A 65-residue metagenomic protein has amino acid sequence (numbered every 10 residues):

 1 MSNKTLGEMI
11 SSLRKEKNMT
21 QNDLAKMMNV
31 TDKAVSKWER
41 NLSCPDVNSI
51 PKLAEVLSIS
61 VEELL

Functional and structural regions predicted by a protein language model:
M1-E16: A short, Lys/Arg-rich alpha-helix, primarily the initiator
K4, M19, I59: Short beta-to-alpha loop/turn elements within the nucleotide-binding domains of ABC transporters
M9, M27, S49: Residues within the DNA-recognition helix of helix-turn-helix
N18-K37, K52, V56: Short alpha-helical DNA-recognition segment
R40: Short, conserved catalytic or interaction motifs in soluble domains
N48-E63: DNA major-groove recognition helix of helix-turn-helix/homeodomain DNA-binding modules
